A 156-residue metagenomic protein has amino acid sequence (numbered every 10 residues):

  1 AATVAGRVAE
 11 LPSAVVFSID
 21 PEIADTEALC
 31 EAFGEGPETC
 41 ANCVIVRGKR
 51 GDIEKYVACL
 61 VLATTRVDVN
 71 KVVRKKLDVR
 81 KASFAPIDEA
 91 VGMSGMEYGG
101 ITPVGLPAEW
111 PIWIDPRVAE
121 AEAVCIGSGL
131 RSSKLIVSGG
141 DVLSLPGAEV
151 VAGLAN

Functional and structural regions predicted by a protein language model:
A1-N156: Extended, low-hydrophobicity, polar/charged segments
